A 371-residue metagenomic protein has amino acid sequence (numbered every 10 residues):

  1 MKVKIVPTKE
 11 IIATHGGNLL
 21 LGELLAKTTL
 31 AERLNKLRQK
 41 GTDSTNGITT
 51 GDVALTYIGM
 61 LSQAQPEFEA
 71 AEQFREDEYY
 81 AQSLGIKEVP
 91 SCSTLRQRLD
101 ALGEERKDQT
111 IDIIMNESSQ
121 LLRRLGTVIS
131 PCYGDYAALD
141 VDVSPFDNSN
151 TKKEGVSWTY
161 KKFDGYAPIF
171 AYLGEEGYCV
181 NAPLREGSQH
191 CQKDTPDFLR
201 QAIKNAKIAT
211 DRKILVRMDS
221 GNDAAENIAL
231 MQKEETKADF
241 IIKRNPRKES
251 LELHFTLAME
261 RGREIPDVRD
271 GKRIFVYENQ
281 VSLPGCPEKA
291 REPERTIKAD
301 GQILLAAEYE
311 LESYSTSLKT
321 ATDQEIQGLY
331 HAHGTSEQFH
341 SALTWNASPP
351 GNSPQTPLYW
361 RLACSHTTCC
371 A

Functional and structural regions predicted by a protein language model:
M1-D164, P168-H190, T195-A209, K233-E234: Dynamic "connector" segments at or just before major functional cores
K2-P7, D239-A342: An anionic, glycine-rich sequence signature occurring as long contiguous blocks
L24, A71, E264, E325-L362 (+1 more regions): Short amphipathic alpha-helical "interface-anchor" segments enriched in bulky aromatics
F74, D142, R185, R217-D219 (+2 more regions): Generic beta-strand/beta-sheet core signal
Y136-D140, K213-R217, K237-I241: Structural preference for beta-strand elements that scaffold enzyme active sites
N150, A224-L230, L251-H254: A short acidic (Asp/Glu
V216-A224, P246-K248: Acidic, metal-coordinating catalytic cores used for nucleic-acid/nucleotide bond scission and strand-transfer chemistry
I228-A238: Short, surface-exposed basic-aromatic patches at helix termini and helix-loop junctions that form
